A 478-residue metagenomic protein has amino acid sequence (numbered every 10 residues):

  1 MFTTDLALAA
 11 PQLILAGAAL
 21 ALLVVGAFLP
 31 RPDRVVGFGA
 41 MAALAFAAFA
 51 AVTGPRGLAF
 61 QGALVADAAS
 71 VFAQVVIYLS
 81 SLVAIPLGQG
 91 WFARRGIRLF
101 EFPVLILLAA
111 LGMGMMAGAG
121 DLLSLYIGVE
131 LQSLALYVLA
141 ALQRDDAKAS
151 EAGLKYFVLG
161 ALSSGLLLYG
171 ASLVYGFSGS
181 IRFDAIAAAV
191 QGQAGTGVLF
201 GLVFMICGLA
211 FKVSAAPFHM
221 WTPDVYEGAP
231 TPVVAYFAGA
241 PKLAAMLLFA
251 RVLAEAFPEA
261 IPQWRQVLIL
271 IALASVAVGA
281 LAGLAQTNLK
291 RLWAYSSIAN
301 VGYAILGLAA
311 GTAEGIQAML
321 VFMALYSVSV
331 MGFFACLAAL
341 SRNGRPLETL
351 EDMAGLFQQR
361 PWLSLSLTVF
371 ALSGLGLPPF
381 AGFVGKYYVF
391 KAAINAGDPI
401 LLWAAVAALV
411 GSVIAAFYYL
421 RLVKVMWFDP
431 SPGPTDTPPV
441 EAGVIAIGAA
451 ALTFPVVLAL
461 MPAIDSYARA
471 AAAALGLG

Functional and structural regions predicted by a protein language model:
M1-G478: Alpha-helical transmembrane segments of multi-pass membrane proteins predominantly involved in bioenergetics
